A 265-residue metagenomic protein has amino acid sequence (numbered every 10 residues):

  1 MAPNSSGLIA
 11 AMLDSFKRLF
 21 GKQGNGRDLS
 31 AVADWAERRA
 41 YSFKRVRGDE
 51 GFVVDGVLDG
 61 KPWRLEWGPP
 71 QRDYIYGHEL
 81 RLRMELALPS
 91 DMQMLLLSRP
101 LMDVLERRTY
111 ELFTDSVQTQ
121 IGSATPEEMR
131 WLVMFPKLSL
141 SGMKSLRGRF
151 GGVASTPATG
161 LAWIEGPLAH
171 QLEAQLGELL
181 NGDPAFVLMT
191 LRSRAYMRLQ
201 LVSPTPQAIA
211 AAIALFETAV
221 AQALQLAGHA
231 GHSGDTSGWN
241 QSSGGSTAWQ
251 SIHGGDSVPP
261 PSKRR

Functional and structural regions predicted by a protein language model:
M1: Anion-recognition interface
N4-I9, D14-S15, A33, R39-R64 (+1 more regions): Charged, low-complexity intrinsically disordered regions
R18-N25: Active-site acidic/histidine clusters and adjacent loop/turn architecture that either coordinate catalytic ions
G26-A36: Short, aromatic/basic amphipathic alpha-helical patches
